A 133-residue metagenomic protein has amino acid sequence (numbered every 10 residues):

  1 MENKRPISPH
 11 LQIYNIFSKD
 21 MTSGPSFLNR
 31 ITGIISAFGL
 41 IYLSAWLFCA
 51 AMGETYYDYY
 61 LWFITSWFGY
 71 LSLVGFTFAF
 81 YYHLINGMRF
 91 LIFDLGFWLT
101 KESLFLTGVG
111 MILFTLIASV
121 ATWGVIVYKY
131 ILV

Functional and structural regions predicted by a protein language model:
M1-V133: Membrane-embedded alpha-helical bundles that constitute the cytochrome b-like, heme-associated redox core of multi-pass
